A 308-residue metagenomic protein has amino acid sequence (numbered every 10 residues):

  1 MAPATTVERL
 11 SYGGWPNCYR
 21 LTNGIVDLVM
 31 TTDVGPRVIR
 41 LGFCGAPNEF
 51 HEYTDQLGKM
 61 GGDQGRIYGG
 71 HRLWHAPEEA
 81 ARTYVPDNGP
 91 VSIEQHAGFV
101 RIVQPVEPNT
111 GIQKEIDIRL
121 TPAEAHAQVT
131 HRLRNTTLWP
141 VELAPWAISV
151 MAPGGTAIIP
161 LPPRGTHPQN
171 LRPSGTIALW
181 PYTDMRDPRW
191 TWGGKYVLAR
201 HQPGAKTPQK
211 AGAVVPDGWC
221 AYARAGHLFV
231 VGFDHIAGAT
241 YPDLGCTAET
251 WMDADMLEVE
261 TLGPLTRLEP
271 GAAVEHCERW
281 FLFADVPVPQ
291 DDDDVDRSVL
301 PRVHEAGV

Functional and structural regions predicted by a protein language model:
M1-V308: Surface-exposed acidic/polar loop and edge beta-strand patches at domain peripheries
